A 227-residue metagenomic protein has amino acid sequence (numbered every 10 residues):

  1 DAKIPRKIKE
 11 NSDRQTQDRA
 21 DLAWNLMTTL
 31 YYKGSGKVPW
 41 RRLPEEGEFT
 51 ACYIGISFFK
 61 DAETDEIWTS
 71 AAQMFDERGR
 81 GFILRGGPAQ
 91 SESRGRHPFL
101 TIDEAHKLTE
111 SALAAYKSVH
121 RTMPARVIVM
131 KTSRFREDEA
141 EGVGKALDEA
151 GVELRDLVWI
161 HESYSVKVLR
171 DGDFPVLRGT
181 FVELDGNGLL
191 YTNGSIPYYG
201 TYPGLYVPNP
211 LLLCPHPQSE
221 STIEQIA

Functional and structural regions predicted by a protein language model:
D1-A227: Long, contiguous domain-sized segments
